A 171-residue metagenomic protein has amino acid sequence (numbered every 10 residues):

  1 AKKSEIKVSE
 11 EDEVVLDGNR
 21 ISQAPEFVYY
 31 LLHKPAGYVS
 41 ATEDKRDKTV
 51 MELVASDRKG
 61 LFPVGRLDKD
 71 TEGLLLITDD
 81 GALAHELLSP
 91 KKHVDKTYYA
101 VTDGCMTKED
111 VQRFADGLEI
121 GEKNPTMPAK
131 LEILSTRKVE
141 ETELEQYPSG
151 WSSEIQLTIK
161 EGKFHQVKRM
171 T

Functional and structural regions predicted by a protein language model:
K3-T171: RNA pseudouridine synthases
